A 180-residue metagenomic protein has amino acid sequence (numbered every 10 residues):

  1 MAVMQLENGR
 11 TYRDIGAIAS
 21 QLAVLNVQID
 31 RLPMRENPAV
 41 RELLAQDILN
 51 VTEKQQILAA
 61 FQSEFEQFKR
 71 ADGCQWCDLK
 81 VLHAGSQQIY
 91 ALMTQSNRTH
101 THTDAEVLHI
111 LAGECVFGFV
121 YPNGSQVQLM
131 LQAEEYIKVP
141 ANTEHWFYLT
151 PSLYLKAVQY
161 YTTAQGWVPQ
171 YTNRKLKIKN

Functional and structural regions predicted by a protein language model:
M1-A71: N-terminal leader/capping segments at the start of a protein or of a new domain
Q5, R31, D78-V81, Q159: Structural signal for conserved beta-strand scaffold positions within catalytic alpha/beta enzyme cores
W76-T103: Conserved short histidine dyad/triad with adjacent acidic residue
T101-Y121: Short, conserved beta-strand element in jelly-roll/cupin
L131-P151: Conserved metal-binding segment of the jelly-roll/cupin
T150-N180: Double-stranded beta-helix
